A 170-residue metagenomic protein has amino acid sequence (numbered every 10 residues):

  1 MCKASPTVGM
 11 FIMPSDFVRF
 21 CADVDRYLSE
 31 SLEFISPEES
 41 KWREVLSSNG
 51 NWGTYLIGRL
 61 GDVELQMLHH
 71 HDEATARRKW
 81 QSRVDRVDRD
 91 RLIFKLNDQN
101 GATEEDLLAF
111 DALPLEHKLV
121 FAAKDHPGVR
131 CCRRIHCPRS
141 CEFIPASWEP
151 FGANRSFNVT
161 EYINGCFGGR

Functional and structural regions predicted by a protein language model:
M1-N97, A102, R133-P138: Positively charged, amphipathic N-terminal segments that serve as targeting/anchoring signals
F11, F17-F20, F34, F94 (+6 more regions): Phenylalanine-focused residue identity feature
V87, L108-L115: Short, conserved loop/helix-junction motifs that constitute active-site signature segments in enzyme catalytic cores
R89-K95, L115-A122: Hydrophobic beta-strand segments of well-ordered beta-sheets in folded domains
T103, L107: Active-site-adjacent substructure of cysteine-protease-like catalytic cores
A112-E116, C137-S140: Short, low-complexity, polar/charged sequence segments that are solvent-exposed and flexible
A122-R170: Polybasic, proline/glycine-rich intrinsically disordered low-complexity segments
